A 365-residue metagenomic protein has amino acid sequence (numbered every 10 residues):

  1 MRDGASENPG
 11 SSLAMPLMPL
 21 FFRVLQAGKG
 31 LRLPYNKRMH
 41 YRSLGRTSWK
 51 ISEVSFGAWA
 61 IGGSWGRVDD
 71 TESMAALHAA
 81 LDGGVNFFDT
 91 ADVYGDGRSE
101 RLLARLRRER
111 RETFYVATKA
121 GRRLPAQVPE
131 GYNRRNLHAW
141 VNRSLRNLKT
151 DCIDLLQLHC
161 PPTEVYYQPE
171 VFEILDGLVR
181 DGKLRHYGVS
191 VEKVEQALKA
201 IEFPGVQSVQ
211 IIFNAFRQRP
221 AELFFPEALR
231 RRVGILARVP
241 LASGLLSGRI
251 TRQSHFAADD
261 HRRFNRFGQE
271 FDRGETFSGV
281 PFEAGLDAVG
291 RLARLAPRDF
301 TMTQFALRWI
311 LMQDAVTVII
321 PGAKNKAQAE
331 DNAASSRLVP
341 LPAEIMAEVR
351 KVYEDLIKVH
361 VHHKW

Functional and structural regions predicted by a protein language model:
M1, M15-M18: Methionine residue identity
P19-F21, P34-F114: N-terminal binding-site loop/beta-alpha segment at the start of enzyme catalytic domains that lines or forms
N36, P161-L356: Beta/alpha (TIM)-barrel catalytic core signal, keyed to glycine-rich beta->alpha loops juxtaposed to Asp/Glu that bind
W59-D70, R123-H138, E164: Active-site mouth loops of central-metabolism enzymes
G66-R67, A91-E100, L124, T163-Y167 (+1 more regions): Acidic-and-aromatic substrate-binding clefts and catalytic sites of carbohydrate-active enzymes
V68-A80, Y132-N147, E192-K199: Short, acidic/polar
A104-T118, E173-G177, D181: Alpha-helix-loop-beta-strand connector modules within alpha/beta enzyme cores
L145-E164: Active-site groove signature of glycoside hydrolases
